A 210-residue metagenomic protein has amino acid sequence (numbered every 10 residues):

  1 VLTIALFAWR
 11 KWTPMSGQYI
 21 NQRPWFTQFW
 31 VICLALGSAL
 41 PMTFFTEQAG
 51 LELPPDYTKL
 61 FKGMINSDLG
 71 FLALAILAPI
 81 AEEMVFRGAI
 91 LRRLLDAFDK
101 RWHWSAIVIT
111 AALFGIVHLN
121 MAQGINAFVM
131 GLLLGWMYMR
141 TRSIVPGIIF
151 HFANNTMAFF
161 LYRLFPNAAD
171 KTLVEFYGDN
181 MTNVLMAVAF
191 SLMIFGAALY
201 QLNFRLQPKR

Functional and structural regions predicted by a protein language model:
V1-K11, F29-W30, V184-A187: Alpha-helical transmembrane segments in multi-pass membrane proteins
A5-M15, M137-T141, G196-L206: Structural signal for the C-terminal ends of transmembrane alpha-helices and the immediately following loop
W12-M84, L91-A97, T172-F176: Juxtamembrane helix-loop-helix connectors linking adjacent transmembrane helices in multi-pass membrane enzymes
Q28-C33, D68, L72, W104-I109 (+3 more regions): Hydrophobic alpha-helical transmembrane segments
L77, I109-L113, I125, V129 (+2 more regions): Hydrophobic residues within alpha-helical transmembrane segments of multi-pass solute transporters/permease subunits
A81-I109, W136-S143: Membrane-interface helix/loop boundary segments of multi-pass membrane proteins
I116-A122: Membrane-interface helix caps and helix-loop-helix hairpins in membrane proteins
F152-R210: C-terminal membrane module of polytopic membrane proteins
